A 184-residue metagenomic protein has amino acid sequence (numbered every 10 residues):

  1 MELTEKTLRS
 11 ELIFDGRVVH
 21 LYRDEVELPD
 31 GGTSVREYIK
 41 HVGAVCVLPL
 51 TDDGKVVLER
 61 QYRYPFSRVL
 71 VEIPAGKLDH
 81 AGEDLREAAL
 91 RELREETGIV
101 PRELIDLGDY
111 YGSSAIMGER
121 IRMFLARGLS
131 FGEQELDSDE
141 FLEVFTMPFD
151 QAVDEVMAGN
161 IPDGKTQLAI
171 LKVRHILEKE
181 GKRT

Functional and structural regions predicted by a protein language model:
E2, R36, C46-R91: Conserved Nudix-box catalytic region and its N-terminal flanking loop in Nudix hydrolases and closely related
E2-E5, G32, V69, D106 (+2 more regions): Nudix hydrolase/Nudix homology domain
R9-C46, D52-D53: Acidic, metal-coordinating catalytic segment for phosphate/diphosphate chemistry, firing primarily on the Nudix
L12-G16, Y110-E119, E178: Acidic pyrophosphate-coordinating catalytic loop
Y22-D30, S113-G132: Active-site-adjacent beta-strand/loop module that shapes the phosphate/pyrophosphate-binding cleft
V26, P49, L58, L125-A126 (+1 more regions): Conserved hydrophobic "DFG−1" position in protein kinase catalytic cores
P29-D30, T51-D53, Y62, R127-F131 (+2 more regions): Short loop segments at secondary-structure junctions
L58, I73-D106, F124, L136-D139 (+1 more regions): The catalytic Nudix box helix
